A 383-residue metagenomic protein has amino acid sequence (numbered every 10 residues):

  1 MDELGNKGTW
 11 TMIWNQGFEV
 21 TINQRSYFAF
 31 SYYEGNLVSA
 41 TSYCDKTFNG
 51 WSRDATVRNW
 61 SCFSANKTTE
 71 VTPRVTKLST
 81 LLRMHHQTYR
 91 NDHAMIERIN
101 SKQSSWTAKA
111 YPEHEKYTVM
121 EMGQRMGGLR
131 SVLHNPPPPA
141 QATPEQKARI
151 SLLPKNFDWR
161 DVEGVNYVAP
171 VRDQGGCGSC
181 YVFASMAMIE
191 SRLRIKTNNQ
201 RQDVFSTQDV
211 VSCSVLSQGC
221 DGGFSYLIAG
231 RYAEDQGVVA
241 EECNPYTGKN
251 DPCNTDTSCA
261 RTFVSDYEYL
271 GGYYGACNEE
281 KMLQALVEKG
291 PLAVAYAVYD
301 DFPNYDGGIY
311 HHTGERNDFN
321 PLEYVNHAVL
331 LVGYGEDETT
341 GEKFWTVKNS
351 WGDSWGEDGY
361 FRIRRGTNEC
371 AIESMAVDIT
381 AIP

Functional and structural regions predicted by a protein language model:
M1, G17-E19, K343-W345: Hydrophobic residues embedded in beta-strands of well-ordered beta-sheets
M1-G8: Predominantly extracellular/secreted and cell-surface proteins with exposed, flexible low-complexity segments
D2, I13, T21-N23, R160 (+1 more regions): A structural detector for beta-sheet-dominated domains
D2, S52-D54, D337: Acidic surface patches and DE-rich sequence motifs
G8-P73: Beta-sheet ligand-binding and adhesion/scaffold domains
T72-P383: Catalytic-core signature of thiol
